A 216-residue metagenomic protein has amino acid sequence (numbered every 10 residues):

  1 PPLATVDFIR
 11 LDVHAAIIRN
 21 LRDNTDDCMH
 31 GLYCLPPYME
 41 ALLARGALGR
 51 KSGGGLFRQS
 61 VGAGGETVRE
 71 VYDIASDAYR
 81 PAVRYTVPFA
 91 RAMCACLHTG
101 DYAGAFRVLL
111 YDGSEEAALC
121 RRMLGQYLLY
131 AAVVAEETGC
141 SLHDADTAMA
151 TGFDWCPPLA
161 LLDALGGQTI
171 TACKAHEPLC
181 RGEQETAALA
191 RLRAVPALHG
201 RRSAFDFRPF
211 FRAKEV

Functional and structural regions predicted by a protein language model:
P1-V216: N-terminal glycine-rich phosphate-binding loop for ADP-containing cofactors
